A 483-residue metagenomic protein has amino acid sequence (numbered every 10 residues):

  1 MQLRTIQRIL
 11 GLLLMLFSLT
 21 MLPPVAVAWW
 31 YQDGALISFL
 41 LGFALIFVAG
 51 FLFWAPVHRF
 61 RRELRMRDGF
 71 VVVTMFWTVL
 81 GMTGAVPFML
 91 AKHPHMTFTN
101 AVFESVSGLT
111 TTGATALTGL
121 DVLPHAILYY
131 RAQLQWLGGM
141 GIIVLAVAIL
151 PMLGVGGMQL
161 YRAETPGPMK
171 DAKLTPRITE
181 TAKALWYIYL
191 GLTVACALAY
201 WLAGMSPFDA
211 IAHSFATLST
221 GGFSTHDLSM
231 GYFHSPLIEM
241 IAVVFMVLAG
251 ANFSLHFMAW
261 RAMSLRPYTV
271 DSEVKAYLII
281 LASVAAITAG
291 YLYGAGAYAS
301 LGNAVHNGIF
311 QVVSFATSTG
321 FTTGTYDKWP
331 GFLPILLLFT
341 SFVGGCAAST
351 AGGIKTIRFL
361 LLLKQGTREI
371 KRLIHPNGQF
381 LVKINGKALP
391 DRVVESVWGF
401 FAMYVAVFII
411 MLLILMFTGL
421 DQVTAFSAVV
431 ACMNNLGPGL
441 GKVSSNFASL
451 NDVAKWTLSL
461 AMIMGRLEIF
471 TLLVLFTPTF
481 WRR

Functional and structural regions predicted by a protein language model:
M1-R483: Membrane-proximal intracellular helices of multi-pass ion channels
